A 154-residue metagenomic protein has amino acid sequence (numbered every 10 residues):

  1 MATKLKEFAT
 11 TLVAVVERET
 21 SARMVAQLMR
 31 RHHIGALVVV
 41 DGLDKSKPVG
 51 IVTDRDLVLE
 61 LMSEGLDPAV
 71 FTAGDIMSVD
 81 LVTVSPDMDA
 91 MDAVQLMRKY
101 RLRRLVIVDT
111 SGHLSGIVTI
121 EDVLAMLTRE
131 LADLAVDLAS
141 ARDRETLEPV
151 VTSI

Functional and structural regions predicted by a protein language model:
M1-T11, T53-T83, D89-K99, T119-I154: Tandem CBS (Bateman) regulatory domains
A9-A14, D44: Short N-terminal leader segment in a subset of presequences, especially plant chloroplast and some mitochondrial
V15-H33, V40-D41, V84-R101, V108-D109: The conserved cystathionine-beta-synthase
M29-H32, L37-D56, M97, L105-E121: A glycine-centered beta-loop-beta connector
